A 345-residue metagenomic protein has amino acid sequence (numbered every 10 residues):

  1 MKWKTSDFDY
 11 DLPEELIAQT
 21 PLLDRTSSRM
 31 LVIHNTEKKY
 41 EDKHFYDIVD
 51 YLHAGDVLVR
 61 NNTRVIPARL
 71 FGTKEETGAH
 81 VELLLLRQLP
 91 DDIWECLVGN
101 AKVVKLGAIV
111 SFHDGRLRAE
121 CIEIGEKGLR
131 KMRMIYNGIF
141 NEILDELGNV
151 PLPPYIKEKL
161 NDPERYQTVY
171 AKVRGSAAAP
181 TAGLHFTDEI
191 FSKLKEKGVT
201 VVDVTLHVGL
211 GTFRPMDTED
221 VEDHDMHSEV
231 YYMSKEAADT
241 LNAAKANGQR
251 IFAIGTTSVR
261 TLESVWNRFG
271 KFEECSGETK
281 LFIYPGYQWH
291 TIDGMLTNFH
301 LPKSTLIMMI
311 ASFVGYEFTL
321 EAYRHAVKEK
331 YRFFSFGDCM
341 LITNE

Functional and structural regions predicted by a protein language model:
M1-E345: Surface-exposed, charge/polar-rich loops and edge strands
